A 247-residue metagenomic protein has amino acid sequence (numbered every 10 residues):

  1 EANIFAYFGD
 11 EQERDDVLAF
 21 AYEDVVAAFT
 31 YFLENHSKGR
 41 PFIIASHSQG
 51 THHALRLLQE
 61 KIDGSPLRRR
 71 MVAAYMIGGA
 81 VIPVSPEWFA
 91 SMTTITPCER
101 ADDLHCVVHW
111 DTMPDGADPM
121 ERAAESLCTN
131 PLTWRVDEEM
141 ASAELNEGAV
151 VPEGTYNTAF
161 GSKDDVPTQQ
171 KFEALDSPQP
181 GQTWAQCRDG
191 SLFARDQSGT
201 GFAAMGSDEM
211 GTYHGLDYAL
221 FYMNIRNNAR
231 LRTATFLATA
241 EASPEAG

Functional and structural regions predicted by a protein language model:
E1-Y7: Active-site machinery of serine-nucleophile hydrolases
I4, A54-L57: Buried hydrophobic packing segments
Y7-V26, L33-H36, R70: Chitinase-like catalytic core of GlcNAc-active glycosidases
D15-E23, S48, G215-A219: Soluble non-cytosolic domains of exported or imported proteins
V26-G39, Q59-D208, T212, L216-A219 (+5 more regions): Surface cap/lid and interfacial helix-loop subdomains adjacent to catalytic sites that gate substrate access
I44-A54: Gly/Ala-rich beta-loop-alpha elbow adjacent to hydrolase catalytic centers
